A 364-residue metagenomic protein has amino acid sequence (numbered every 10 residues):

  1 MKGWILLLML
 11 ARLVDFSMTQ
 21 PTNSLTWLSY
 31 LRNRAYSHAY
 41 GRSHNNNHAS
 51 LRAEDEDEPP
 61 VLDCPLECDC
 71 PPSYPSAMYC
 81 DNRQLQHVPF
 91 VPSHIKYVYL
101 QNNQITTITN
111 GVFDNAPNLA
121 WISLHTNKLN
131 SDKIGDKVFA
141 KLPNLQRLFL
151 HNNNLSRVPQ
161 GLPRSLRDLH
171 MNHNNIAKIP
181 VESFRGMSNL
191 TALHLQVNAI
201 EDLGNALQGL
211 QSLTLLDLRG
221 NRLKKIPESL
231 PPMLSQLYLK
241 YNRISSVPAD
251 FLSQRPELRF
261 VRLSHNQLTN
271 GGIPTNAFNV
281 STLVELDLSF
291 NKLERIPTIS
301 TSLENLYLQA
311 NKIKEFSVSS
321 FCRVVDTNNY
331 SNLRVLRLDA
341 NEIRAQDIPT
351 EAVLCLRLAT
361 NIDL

Functional and structural regions predicted by a protein language model:
M1-N82, H94, N102-Q104, N118 (+2 more regions): Terminal targeting and flexible regions in eukaryotic proteins, enriched in but not limited to LRR-containing proteins
P59, P65-C70, S76-A77, H87-P89 (+8 more regions): Plant-biased, solvent-exposed loop and capping regions within N-terminal extracellular ligand-binding ectodomains
A77, Y97, T107, W121-S123 (+12 more regions): Conserved LRR concave beta-strand detector
R83, N103, L124-N127, L150-N153 (+8 more regions): Consensus "Asn ladder" position of solenoid repeat domains
Q86, T106, N130-G135, S156 (+9 more regions): Leucine-rich repeat
F90-P92, G111-A116, K133-L142, P159-S165 (+8 more regions): A structural signal for leucine-rich repeat
T106, F113-Q208, S212-L215: A generic tandem-repeat structural signature
L207-S212, D217, N221-R262, N266 (+2 more regions): WD40 beta-propeller repeat blades
